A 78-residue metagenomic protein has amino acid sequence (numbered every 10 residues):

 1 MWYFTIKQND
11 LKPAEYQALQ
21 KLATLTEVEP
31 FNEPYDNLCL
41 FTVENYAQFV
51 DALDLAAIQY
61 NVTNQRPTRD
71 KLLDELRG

Functional and structural regions predicted by a protein language model:
M1, N32-D36: Short glycine-rich, basic-tinged beta-strand/loop micro-motifs
M1-D10: Short glycine-/aliphatic-rich beta-strand segments at the starts of folded cytosolic domains
L11, T42-Q48: Helix N-cap motif at beta-to-alpha junctions
E15-T24, F49-A57: Short amphipathic alpha-helices in soluble, non-transmembrane regions that often serve as interface/regulatory elements
V28-N32, A57-L72: Conserved short beta-strand edge segments in small beta-sheet-based binding/regulatory domains
Y35-V43: A generic structural motif
E44-N45, L72-G78: Short, low-order "capping/linker" segments at domain edges
